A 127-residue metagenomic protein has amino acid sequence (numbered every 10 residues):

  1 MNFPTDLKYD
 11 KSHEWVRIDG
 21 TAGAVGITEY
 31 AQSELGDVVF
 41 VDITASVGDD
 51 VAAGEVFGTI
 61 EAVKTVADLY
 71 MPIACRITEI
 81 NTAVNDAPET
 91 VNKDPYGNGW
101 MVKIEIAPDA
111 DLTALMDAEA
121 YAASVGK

Functional and structural regions predicted by a protein language model:
M1-V56, E89, K93-K127: Acidic, low-complexity mobile loops and tails
H13, I60, L69, A74-I77: Conserved hydrophobic positions within beta-strands
V16-I18, I43, V63, I80-A83: Residue-level recognition of beta-strand microenvironments
I18, A62-V63, P72, A107: A short, compositionally biased micro-patch
T59-Y70, A87-E89: Short, Lys/Arg- and Gly-enriched loop/turn segments at beta-strand edges
A74-T90, D94: Short peripheral tails and domain-boundary helices/loops at the edges of structured domains
